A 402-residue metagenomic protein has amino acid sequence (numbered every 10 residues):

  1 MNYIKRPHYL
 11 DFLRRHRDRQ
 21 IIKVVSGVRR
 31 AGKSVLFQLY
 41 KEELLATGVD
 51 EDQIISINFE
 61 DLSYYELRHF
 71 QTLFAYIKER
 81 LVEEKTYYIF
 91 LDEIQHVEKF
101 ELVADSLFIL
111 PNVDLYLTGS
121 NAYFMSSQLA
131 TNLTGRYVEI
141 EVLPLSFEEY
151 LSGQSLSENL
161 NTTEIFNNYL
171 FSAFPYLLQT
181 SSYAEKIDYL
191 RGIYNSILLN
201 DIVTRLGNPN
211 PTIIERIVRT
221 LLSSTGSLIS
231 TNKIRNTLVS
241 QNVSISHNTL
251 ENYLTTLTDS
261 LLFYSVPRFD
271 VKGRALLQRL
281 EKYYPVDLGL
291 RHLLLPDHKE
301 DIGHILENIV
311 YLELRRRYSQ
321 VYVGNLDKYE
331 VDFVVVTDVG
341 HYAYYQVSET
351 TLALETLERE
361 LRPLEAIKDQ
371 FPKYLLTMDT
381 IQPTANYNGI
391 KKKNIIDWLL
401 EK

Functional and structural regions predicted by a protein language model:
I4-R17: Pre-Walker A adenine-sensing motif
V25: Hydrophobic anchor at the beta1->P-loop junction of P-loop NTPases
K33: Conserved lysine of the Walker
L36: Hydrophobic positions on the alpha1 helix immediately C-terminal to the Walker A/P-loop
S56-E84: Short glycine-rich substrate-engagement loop in P-loop NTPases that contacts/grips substrate
D114-S120: Structural recognition of the conserved hydrophobic beta-strand(s) that form the central parallel beta-sheet of P-loop
S120-A122, S127-L228, L261-Y264: Interdomain motor-coupling "hinge/lid" segment immediately C-terminal to the ATP-binding subdomain of NTP-driven enzymes
Y183-H341: Accessory nucleic acid-recognition modules appended to NTPase machines
